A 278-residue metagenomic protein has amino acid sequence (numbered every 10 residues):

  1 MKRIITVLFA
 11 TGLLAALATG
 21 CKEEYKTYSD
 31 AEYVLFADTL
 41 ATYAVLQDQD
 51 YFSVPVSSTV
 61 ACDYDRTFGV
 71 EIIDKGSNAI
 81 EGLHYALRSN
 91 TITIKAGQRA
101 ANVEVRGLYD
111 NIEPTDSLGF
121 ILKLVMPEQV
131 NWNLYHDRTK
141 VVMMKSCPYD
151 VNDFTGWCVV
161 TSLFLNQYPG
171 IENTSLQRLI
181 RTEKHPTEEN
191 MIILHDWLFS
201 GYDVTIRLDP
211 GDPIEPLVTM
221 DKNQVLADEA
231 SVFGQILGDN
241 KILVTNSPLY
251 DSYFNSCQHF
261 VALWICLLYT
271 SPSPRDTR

Functional and structural regions predicted by a protein language model:
M1-L8: Bacterial N-terminal signal peptides that target proteins for export
F9-L14: Hydrophobic helical h-region of N-terminal Sec-dependent signal peptides in bacterial secretory/periplasmic proteins
L17-G20: C-terminal motif of bacterial Sec signal peptides marking the signal peptidase cleavage site
K22-T161: Acidic/polar, low-complexity intrinsically disordered N-terminal segments immediately downstream of a Sec signal
N166-V218: N-terminal glycine/threonine-rich, aromatic-flanked beta-hairpin/loop signature
E189-W197, Q258-L268: Short, hydrophobic/proline-enriched secondary-structure or compact coil segments at domain edges
H195-C257: Contiguous, well-ordered beta-strand patches that form the walls/edges of small beta-barrel/beta-sandwich domains
Y269-R278: Single conserved hydrophobic/aromatic residue that forms the stacking wall/gate of nucleotide- or nucleobase-binding
